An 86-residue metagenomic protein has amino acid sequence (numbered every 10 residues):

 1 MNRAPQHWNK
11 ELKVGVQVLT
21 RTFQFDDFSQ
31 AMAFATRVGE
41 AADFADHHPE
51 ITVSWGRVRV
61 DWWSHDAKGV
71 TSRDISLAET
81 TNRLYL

Functional and structural regions predicted by a protein language model:
M1-V18: Short aromatic-glycine-(Arg/Gly/Cys) micro-motifs in beta-strand/loop hairpins
K10, G39-P49: Short arginine-rich
L12, I51-S54: Short beta-strand
V18-D26: Short, well-ordered beta-strand elements within core beta-sheets of diverse protein domains
S29-T36: Short amphipathic alpha-helices within nucleic acid-binding modules
T36-E40, I51, H65: Ser/Thr-rich, low-complexity intrinsically disordered terminal regions
V53-D61: Short proline/glycine- and acidic-rich turn/helix-capping motifs at secondary-structure junctions
V60-L86: C-terminal structural segments of small proteins and small subunits
